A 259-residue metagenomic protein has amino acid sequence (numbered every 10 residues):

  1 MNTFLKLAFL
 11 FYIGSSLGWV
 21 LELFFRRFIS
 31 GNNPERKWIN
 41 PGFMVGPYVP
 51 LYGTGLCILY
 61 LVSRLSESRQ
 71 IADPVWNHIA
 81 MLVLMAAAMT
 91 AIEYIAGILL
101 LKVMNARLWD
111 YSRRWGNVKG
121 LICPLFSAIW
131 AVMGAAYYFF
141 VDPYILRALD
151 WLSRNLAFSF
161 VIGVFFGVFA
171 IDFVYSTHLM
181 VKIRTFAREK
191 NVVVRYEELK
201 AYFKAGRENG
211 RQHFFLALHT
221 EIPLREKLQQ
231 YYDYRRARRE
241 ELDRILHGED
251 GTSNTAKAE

Functional and structural regions predicted by a protein language model:
M1-E259: Aromatic-rich, lipid-facing transmembrane alpha helices and their immediate juxtamembrane interface loops in integral
